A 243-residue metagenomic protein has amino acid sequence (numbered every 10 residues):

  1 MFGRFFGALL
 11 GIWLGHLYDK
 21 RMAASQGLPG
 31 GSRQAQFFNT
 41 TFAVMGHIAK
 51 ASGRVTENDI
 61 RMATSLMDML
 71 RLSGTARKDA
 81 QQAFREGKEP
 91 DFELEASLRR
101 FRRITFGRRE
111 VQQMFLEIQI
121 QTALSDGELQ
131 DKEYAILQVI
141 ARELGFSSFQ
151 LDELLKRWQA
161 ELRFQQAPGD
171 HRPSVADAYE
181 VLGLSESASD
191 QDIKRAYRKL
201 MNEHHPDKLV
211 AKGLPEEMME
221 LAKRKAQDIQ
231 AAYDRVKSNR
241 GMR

Functional and structural regions predicted by a protein language model:
M1-K50, R54-R243: Small-residue-enriched hydrophobic alpha-helices in membranes
